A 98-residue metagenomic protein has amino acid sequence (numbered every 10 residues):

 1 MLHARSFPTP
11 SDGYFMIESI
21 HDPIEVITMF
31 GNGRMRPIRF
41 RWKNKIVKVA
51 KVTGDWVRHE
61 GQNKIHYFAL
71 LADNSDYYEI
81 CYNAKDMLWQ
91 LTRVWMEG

Functional and structural regions predicted by a protein language model:
L2-G98: Cysteine-centric segments in proteins
